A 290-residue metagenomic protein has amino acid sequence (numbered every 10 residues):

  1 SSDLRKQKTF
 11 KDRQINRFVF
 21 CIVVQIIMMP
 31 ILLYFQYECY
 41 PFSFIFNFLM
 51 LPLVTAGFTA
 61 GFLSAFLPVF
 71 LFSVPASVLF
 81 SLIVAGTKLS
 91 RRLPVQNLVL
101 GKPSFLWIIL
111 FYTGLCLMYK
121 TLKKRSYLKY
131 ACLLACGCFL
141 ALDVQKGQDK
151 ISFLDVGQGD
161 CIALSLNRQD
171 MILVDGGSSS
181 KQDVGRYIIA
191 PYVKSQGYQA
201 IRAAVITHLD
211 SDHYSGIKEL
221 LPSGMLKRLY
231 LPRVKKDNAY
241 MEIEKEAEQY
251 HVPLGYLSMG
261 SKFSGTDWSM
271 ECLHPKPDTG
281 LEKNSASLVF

Functional and structural regions predicted by a protein language model:
T9-K11, N16, Y40, N47 (+2 more regions): Non-globular, low-confidence helical/coil segments that flank catalytic cores
F18, I22, F48-L49: Residue-level signature of the transmembrane alpha-helical core of multi-pass small-molecule transporters
M28: Globin-like tetrapyrrole-binding proteins
L32-F35, F62-A65, K88: Structural signal for membrane-spanning alpha-helices in multi-pass inner-membrane proteins, emphasizing helix cores
L33-S43: Interfacial helix-loop-helix junctions of multi-pass membrane proteins
S43, L51-V54: Glycine-rich phosphate/pyrophosphate-binding beta-alpha loops
L53-F62: Internal helical hairpin/lid segments
